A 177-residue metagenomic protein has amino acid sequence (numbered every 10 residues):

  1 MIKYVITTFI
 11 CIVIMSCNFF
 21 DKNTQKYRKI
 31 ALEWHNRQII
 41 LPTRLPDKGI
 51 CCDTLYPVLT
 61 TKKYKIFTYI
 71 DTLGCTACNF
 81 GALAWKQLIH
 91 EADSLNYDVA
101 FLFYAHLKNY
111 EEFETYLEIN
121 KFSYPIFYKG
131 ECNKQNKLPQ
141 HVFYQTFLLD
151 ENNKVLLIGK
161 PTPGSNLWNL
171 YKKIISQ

Functional and structural regions predicted by a protein language model:
I2-T8: Sec-dependent signal peptide recognition, specifically the positively charged N-region followed immediately by
V13-S16: C-terminal motif of bacterial Sec signal peptides marking the signal peptidase cleavage site
F20-L59, F80: N-terminal "domain-start" segment that seeds a small globular fold
C52-K86: Short active-site neighborhood of thiol/selenol oxidoreductases, capturing the structured segment around
T68, F101-F103, L148: Structural beta-sheet core signal
G74, N79-E118, N133-Q135: Structural microenvironment flanking redox-active thiols in thiol-disulfide oxidoreductases
E114-Q145: Short, internal strand/loop/helix patches that form the active-site neighborhood or redox-interaction surface
L148-Q177: Thiol-/selenol-based redox modules, centered on thioredoxin-like and closely related oxidoreductase domains
